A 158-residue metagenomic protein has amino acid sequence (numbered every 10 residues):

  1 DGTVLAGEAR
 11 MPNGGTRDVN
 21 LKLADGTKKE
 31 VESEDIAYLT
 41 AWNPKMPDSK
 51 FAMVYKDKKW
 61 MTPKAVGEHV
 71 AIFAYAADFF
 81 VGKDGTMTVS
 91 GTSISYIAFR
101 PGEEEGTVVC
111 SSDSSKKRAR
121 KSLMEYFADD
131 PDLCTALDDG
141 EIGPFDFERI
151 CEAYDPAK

Functional and structural regions predicted by a protein language model:
V4-C134: Aromatic-patch recognition
M124-K158: C-terminal partner/receptor-binding element of secreted or periplasmic proteins
